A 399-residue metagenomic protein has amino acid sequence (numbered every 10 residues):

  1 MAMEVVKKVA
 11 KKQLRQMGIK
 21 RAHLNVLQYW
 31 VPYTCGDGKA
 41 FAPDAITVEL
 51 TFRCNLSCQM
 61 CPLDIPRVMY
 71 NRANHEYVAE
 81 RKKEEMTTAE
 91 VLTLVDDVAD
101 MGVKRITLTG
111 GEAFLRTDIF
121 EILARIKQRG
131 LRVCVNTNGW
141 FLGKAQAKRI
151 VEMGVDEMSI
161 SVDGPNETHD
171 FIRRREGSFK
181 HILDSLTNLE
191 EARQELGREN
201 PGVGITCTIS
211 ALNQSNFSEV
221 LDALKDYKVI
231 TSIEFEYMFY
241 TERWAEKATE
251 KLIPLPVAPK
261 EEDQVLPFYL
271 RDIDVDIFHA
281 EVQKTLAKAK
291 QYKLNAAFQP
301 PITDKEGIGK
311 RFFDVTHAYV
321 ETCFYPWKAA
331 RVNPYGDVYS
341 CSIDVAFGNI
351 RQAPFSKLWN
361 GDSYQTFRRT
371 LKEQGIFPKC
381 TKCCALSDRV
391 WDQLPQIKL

Functional and structural regions predicted by a protein language model:
A2-V5, V9-Q13, A22-A42, D64 (+4 more regions): Flexible mid-to-C-terminal extensions adjoining Fe-S/redox cofactors in radical SAM and related proteins
K7-E157, Q393: Conserved alpha-helical substructure of the radical SAM core
K8, M153, E157, S161-D163 (+4 more regions): Radical SAM enzyme [4Fe-4S]-AdoMet core and its adjacent flexible, acidic and glycine-rich loops/tails across
E49, L142, I209, M238 (+1 more regions): Hydrophobic pocket-lining residues within nucleotide cofactor-binding pockets
C54, E112, G139, G164 (+2 more regions): Short, flexible loop/turn elements at secondary-structure junctions
I65, G110, V162, Y237 (+1 more regions): Residues that line or immediately flank small-molecule/substrate-binding pockets and catalytic motifs
E85, R175-F179, N349, G361: Short, conserved loop/turn and helix-capping segments at secondary-structure boundaries that abut family-defining
L115-R116, G143, S210-N213, G348: Alpha-helix N-cap/loop-to-helix initiation residues
